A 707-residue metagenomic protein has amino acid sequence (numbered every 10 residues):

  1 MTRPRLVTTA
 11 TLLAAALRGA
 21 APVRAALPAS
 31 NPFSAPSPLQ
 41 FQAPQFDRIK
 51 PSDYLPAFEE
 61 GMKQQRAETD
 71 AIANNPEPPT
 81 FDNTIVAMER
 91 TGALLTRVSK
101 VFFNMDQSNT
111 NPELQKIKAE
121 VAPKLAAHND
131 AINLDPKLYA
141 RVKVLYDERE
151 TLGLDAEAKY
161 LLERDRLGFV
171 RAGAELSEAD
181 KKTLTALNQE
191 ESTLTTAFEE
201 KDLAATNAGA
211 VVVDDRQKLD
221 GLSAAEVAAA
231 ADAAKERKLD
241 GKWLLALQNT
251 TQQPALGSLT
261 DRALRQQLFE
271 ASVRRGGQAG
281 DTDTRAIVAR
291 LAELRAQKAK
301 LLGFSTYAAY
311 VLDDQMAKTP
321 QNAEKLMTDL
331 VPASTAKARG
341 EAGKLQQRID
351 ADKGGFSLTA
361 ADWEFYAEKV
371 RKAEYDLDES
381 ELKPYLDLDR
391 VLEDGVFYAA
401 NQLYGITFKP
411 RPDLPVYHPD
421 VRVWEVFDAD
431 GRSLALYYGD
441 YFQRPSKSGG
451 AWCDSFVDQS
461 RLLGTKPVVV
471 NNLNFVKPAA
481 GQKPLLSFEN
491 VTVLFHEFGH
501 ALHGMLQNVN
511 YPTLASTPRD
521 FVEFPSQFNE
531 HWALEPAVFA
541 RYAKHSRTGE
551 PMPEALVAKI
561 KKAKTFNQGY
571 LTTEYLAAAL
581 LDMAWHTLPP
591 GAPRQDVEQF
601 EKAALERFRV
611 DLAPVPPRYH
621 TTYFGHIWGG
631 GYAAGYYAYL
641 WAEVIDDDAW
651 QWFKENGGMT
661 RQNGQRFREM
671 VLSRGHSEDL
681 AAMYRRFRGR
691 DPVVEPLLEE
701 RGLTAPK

Functional and structural regions predicted by a protein language model:
M1-A10: Bacterial N-terminal signal peptides that target proteins for export
A20-A25: Sec/Tat signal peptide C-region and signal peptidase I cleavage site
A26-E226: N-terminal helix-rich structural modules
L27-I49, E60, K242-L244, A373-Y375 (+9 more regions): C-terminal, non-catalytic "cap/extension" segments appended to globular domains
P38-D53, F102-V121, V144-A186, A246-A286 (+6 more regions): Short His/Asp/Glu-rich catalytic/ion-coordination signatures at enzyme active sites or charged loops
A71-T80, Y307, K409-D413, T513 (+1 more regions): Surface-exposed patches in mature extracellular/periplasmic domains of secreted proteins
E157, L161, T193, E200 (+7 more regions): Active-site-proximal, well-structured secondary-structure segments within enzyme catalytic domains
V476-F495: Short pre-active-site segment immediately N-terminal to the catalytic Zn-binding motif
